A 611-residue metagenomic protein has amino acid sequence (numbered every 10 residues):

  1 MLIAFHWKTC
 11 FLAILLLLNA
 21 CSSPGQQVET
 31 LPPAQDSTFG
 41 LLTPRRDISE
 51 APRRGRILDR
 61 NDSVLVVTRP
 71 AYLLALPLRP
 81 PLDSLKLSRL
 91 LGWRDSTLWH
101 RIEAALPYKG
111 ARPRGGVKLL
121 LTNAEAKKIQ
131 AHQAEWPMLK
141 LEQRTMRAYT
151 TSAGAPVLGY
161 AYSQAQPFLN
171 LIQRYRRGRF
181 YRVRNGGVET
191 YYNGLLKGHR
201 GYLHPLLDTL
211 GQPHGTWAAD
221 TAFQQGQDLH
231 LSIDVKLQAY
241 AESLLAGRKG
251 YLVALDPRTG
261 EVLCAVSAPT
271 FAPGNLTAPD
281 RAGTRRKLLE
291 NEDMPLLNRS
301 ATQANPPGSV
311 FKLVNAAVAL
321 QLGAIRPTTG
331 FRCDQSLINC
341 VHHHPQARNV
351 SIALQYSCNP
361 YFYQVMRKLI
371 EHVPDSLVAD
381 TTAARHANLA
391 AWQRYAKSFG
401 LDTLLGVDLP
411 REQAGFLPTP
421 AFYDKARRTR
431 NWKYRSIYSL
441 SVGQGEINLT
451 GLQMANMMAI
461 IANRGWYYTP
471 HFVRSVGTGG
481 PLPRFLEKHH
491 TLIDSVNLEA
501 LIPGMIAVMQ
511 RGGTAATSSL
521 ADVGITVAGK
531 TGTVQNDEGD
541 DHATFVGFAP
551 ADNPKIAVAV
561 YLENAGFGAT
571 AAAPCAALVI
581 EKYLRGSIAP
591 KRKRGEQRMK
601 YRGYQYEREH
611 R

Functional and structural regions predicted by a protein language model:
L2-A282, A304, R326-P327, H386-S398 (+5 more regions): Periplasmic/cell-envelope proteins involved in peptidoglycan metabolism and beta-lactam response
R53, V66, D208-A218, R258-V310 (+2 more regions): Beta-lactam-recognizing serine transpeptidase/beta-lactamase-like catalytic domain environment
